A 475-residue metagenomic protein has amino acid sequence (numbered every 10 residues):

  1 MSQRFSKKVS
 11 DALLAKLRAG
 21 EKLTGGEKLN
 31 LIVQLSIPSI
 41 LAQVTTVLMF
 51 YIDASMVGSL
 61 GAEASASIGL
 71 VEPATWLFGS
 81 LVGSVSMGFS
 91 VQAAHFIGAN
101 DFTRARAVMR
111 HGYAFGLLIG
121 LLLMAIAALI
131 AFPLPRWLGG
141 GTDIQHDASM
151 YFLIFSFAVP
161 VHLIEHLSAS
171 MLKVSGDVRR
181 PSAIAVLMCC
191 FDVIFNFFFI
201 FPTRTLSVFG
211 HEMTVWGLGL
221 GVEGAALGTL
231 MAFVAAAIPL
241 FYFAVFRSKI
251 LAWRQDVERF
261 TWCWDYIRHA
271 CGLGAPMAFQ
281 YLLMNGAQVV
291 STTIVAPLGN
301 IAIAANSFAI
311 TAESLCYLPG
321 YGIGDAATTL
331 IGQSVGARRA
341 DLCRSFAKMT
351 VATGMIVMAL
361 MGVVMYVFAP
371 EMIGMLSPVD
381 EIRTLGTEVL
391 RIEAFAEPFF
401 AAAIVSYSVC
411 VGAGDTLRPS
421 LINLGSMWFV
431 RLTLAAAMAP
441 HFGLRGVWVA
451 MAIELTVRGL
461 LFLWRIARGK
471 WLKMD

Functional and structural regions predicted by a protein language model:
M1-S39, A93-P160, F191, P202 (+3 more regions): Short alpha-helical transmembrane segments in multi-pass integral membrane proteins
V33, M49, V85, I126-I130 (+14 more regions): Residue-level signal for transmembrane alpha-helical positions in Major Facilitator Superfamily
Q34-D53, I154, E165, A232-A236 (+4 more regions): Transmembrane helical elements of multi-pass membrane transporters/channels
S39, Q43, A54-S55, V91 (+15 more regions): Transmembrane alpha-helix boundary and packing residues in multipass membrane permease domains and related
Q43-V47, S80, G120, M124 (+13 more regions): Residue-level hotspots within the lipid-embedded alpha helices of multi-pass solute transporters
V47-A66, P135-T142, F198-P202, E212-L220 (+5 more regions): Helix-terminus/linker motif at the lipid-water interface of multi-pass membrane proteins
M56-W76, T142-D147, V222-E223, Y266-L273 (+5 more regions): Interfacial/gating helices of multi-pass transporter permease domains
S65-A125, H162-G176, R180-P181, T292 (+2 more regions): Small-residue-rich hydrophobic transmembrane alpha-helices
